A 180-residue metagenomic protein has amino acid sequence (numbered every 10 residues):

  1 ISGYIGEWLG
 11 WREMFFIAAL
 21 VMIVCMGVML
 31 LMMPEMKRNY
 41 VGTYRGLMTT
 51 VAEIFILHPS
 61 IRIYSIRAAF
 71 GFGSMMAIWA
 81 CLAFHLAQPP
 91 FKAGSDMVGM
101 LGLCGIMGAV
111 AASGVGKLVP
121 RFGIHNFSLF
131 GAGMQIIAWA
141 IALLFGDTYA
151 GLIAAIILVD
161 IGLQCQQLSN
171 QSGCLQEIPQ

Functional and structural regions predicted by a protein language model:
I1-M33, A68: Helix-loop-helix hairpin linking two adjacent transmembrane segments in secondary transporters
G6, V110-I124: Helix-to-loop junctions at the C-terminal end of transmembrane segments in multipass secondary transporters
M32-R67: Juxtamembrane intracellular "pre-TM" segments in multi-pass secondary transporters
I56-I78, I153-I161: Pair of pore-lining "gating" transmembrane helices in MFS-fold secondary transporters
F72-F91: Helix-loop boundary and gating motifs at the non-cytosolic
Q88-M107: Loop-to-transmembrane helix entry
H125-N170: C-terminal transmembrane helical hairpin of 12-TM major facilitator-type secondary transporters
G173-Q180: Paired intracellular helix-loop junctions of major facilitator superfamily
